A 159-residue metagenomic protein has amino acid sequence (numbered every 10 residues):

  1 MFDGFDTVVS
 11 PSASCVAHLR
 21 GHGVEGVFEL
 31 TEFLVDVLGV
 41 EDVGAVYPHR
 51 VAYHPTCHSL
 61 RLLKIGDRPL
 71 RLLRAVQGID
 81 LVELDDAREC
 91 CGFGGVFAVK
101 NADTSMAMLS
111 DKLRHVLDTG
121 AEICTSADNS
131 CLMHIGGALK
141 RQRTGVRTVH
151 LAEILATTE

Functional and structural regions predicted by a protein language model:
M1-E159: Iron-sulfur cluster-binding electron-transfer modules in prokaryotic oxidoreductases
